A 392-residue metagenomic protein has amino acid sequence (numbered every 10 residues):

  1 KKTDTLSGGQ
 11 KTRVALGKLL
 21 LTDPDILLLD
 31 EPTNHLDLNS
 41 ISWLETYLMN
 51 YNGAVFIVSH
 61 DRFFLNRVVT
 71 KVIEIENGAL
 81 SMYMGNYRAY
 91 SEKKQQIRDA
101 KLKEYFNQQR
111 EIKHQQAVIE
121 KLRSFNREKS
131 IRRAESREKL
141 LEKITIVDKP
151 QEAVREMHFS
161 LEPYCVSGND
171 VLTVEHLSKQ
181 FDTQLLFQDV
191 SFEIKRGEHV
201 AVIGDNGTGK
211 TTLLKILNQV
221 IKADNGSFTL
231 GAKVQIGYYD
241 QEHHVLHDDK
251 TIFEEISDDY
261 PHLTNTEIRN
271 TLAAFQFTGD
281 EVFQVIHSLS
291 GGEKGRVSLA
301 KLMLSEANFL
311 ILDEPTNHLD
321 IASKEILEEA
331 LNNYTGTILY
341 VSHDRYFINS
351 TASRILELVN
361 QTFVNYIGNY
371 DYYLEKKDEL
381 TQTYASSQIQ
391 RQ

Functional and structural regions predicted by a protein language model:
K1-Y105, R155-Q392: ABC ATP-binding cassette signature C-motif
K93-V118, S130, A134-I144, D148: Intracellular alpha-helical coupling/juxtamembrane segments of multi-pass membrane proteins
Q109, R127-A134, Y164-G168, D320: Conserved phosphate/pyrophosphate-binding and hydrolysis machinery centered on Walker-type P-loop NTPases, extending
R123-N126, T145-D148, G279, K377 (+1 more regions): A general structural signal marking secondary-structure boundaries and capping sites
S124-S130, E156, D249: Short, flexible, glycine-rich and Lys/Arg-enriched loop motifs at helix boundaries that contact anionic partners
K129, E142-A153, Y384-I389: Proline-centered turn/helix-capping motifs that create local helix->coil transitions or kinks
